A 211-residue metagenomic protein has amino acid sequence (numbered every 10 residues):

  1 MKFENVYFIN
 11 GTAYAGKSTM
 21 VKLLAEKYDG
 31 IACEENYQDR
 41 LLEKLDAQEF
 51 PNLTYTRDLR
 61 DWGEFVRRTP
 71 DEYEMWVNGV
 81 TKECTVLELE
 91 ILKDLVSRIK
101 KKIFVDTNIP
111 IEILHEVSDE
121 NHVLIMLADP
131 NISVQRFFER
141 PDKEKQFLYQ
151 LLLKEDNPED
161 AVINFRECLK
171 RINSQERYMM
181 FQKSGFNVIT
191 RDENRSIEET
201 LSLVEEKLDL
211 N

Functional and structural regions predicted by a protein language model:
M1-E4: Phosphate-binding P-loop
I9: Hydrophobic anchor at the beta1->P-loop junction of P-loop NTPases
Y14-A15: ATP-binding Walker
S18: Walker A/P-loop
G30-D46: Short beta-strand-centered segment that lines the nucleotide-binding/catalytic pocket of NTP-utilizing
L41-K102, I109: ATP-dependent small-molecule kinase phosphotransfer cores that center on conserved nucleotide phosphate-binding segments
V117-D156: Conserved phosphate-donor/acceptor-positioning beta-strand/loop module used by diverse small-molecule
K145-E198: Small-molecule kinase domains that catalyze NTP-dependent phosphoryl transfer to phosphate-bearing small molecules
